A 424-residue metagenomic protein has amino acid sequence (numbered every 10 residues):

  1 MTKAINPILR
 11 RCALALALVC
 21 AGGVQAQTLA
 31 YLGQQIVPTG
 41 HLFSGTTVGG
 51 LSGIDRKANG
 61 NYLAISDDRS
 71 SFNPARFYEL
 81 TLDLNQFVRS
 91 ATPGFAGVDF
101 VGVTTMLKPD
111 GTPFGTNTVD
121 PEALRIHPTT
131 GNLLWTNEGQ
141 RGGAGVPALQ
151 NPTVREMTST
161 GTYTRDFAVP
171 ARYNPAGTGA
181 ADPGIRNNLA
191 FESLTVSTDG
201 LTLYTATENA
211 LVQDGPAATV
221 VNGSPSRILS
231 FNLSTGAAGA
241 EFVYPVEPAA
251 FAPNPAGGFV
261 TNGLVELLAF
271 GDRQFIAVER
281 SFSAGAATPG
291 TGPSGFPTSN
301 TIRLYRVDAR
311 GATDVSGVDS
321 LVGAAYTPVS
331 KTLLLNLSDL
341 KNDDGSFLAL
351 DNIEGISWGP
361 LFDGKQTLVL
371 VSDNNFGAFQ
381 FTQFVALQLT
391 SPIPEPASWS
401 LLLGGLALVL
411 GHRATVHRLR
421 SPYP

Functional and structural regions predicted by a protein language model:
T2-Q25: Gram-negative bacterial Sec-dependent N-terminal signal peptides
V19-V24, L408, R413-A414: Short hydrophobic alpha-helical membrane-anchoring segments
C20-A21, S197, S283, S398: Short linear Ser/Thr-Pro motifs
Q27-P392: Sequence/structural signature of beta-propeller domains
E395-R413: A short, hydrophobic C-terminal helix/tail in secreted or cell-surface proteins
L410-P424: C-terminal membrane-anchoring or membrane-association module
